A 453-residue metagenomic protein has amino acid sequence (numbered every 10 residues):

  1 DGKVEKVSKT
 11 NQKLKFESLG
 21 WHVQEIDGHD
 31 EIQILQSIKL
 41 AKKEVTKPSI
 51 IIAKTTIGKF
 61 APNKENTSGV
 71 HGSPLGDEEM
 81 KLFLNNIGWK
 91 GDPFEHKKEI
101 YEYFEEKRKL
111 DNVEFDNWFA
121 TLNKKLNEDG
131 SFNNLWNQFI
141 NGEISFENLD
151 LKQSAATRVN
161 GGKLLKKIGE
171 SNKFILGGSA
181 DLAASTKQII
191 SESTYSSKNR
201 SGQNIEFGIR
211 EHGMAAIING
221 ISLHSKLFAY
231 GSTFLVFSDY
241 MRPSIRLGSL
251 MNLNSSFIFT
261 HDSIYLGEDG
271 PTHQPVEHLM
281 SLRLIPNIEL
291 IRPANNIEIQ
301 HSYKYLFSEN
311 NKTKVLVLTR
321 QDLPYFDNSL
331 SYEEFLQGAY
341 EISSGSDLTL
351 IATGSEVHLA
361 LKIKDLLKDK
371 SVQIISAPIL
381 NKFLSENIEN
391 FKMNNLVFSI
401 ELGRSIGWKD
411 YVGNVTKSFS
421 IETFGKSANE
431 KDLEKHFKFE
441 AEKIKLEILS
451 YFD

Functional and structural regions predicted by a protein language model:
D1-E95, L266-P271, S308-D453: Thiamine diphosphate
L14, E99-E102, V113-D116, G130 (+3 more regions): Intrinsically disordered, low-complexity segments enriched in small/polar residues
E25, E106-H301, Y305-T313, D322 (+1 more regions): Thiamine diphosphate
L84, G88-W89, E95-F115: Non-catalytic, alpha-helical, charged scaffold/linker segments that couple or flank catalytic or architectural cores
K97, N141, A156, L384-N387: Generic structural signal for alpha-helix starts
I100-Y103, N117, E206, S331 (+2 more regions): Intrinsically disordered, low-complexity N-terminal regions enriched in serine/proline/glycine with scattered basic
